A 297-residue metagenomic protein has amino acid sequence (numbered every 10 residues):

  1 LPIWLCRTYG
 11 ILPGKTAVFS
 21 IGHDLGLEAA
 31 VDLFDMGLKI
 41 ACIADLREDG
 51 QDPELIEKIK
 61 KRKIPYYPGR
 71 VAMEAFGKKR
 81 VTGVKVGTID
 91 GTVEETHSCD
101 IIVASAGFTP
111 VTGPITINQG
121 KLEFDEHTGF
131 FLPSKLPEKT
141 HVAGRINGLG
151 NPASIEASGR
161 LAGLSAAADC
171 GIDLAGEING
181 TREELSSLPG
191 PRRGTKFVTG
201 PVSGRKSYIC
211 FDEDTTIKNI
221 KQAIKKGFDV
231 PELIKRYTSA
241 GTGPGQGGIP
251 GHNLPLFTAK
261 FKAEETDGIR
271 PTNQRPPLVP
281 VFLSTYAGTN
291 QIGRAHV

Functional and structural regions predicted by a protein language model:
L1-H296: Residues forming the flavin
